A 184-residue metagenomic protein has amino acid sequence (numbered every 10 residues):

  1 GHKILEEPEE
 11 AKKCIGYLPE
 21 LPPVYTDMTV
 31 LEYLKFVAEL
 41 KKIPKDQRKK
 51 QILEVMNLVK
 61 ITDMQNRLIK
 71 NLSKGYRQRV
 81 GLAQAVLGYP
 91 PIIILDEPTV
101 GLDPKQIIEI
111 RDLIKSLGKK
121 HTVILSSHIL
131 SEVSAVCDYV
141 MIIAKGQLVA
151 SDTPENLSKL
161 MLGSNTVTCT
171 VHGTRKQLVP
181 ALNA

Functional and structural regions predicted by a protein language model:
K35, E39, D46-M64: Conserved ABC ATPase "signature" region
L68-L72: Conserved ABC ATPase signature
L82: Hydrophobic anchor residue at the start of the ABC signature
Y89: Conserved catalytic motifs of ABC-family nucleotide-binding domains
I93-E97: Catalytic Walker B motif of ABC-type/P-loop ATPase nucleotide-binding domains
T99-V100, L130: Short loop immediately C-terminal to the Walker-B catalytic DE motif in ABC-type ATPase nucleotide-binding domains
R111-A184: ABC transporter nucleotide-binding domain
